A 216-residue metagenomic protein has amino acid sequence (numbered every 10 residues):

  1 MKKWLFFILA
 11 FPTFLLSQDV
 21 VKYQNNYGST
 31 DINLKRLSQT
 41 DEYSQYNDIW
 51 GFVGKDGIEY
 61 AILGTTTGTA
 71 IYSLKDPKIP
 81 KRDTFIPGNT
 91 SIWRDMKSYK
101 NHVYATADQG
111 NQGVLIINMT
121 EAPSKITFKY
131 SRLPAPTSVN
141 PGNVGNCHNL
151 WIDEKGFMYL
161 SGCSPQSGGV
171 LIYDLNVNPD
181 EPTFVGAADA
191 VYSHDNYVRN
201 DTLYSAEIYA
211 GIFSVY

Functional and structural regions predicted by a protein language model:
M1-V21: Bacterial Sec-dependent N-terminal signal peptides
S17-Y216: Feature marking well-ordered beta-strand scaffolds used for ligand recognition
